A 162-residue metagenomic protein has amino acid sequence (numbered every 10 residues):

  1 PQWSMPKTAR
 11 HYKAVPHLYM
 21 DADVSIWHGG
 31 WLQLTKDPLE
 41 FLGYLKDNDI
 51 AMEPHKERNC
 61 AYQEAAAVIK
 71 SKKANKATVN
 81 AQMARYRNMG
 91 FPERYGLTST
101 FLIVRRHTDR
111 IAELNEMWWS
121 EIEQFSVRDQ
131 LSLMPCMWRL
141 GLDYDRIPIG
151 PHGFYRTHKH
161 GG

Functional and structural regions predicted by a protein language model:
P1-G162: Glycosyltransferase catalytic domains, chiefly GT-A lineage
